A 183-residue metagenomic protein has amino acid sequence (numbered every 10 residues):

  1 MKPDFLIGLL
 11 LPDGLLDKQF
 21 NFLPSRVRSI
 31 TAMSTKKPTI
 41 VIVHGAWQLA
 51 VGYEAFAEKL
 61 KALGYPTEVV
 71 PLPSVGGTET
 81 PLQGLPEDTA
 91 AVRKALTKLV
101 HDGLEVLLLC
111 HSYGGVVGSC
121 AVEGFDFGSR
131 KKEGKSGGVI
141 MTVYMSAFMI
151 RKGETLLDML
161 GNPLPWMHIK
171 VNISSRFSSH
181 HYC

Functional and structural regions predicted by a protein language model:
M1-T39: Eukaryotic N-terminal targeting leaders
K36-L104: Active-site catalytic motif of lipid deacylating hydrolases and related acyltransferases
G52-Y53, V117-A121, G153-T155: Short glycine-/acidic-enriched loop or helix-start segments at secondary-structure transitions that form or flank
L104-C110: Alpha/beta-hydrolase fold nucleophile elbow
C110, G114, G118: Gly/Ala-rich beta-loop-alpha elbow adjacent to hydrolase catalytic centers
A121-R130: Active-site catalytic pocket residues across diverse enzymes, especially alpha/beta-hydrolases
K131-S175: Flexible "cap/lid" loop of the alpha/beta hydrolase fold
F177-C183: Conserved alpha/beta-hydrolase catalytic His-Asp/Glu region
